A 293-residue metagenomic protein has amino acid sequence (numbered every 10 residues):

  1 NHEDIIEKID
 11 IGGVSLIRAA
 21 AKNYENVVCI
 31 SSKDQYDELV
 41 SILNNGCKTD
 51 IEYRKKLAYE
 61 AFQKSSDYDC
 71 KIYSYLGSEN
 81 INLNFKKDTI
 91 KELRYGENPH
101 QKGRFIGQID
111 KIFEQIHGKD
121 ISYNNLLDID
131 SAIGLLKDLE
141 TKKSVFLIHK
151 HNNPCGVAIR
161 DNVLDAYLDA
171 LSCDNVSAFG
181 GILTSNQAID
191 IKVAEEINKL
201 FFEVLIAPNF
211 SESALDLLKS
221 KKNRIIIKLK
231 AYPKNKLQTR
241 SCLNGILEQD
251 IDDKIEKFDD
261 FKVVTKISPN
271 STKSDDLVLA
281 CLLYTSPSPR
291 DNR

Functional and structural regions predicted by a protein language model:
N1-I11, A19, N270-T272: Active-site/ligand-binding-proximal alpha/beta "capping" segment
V14, R18-N23, V40-S41: Non-catalytic helical/linker scaffolds that mediate oligomerization, partner binding, and domain coupling around large
A21, K33-D34: Structural signature of FAD isoalloxazine-binding scaffolds in flavoprotein oxidoreductases
C29-S31: Short acidic-hydrophobic, aromatic-tinged amphipathic segments that line or gate anion-handling sites
D34-D216, K221-F258, K273-L283: Active-site loops and adjacent core secondary-structure elements that bind or stabilize anionic groups
A188, V263-T272: Bateman/CBS regulatory modules and CBS-like beta-alpha motifs in cytosolic regions of diverse proteins
Y284-R293: Single conserved hydrophobic/aromatic residue that forms the stacking wall/gate of nucleotide- or nucleobase-binding
